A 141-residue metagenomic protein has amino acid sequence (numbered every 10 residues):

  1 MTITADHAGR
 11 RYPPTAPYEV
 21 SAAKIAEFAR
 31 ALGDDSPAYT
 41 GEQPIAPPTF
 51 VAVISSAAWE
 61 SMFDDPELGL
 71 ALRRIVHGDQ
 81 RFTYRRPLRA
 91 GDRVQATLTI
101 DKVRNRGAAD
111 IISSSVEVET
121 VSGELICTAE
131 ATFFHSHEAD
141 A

Functional and structural regions predicted by a protein language model:
M1-D79, D140: Hot-dog-fold acyl-thioester-processing enzymes
M1-I3, Y84-A141: HotDog/MaoC-like acyl-thioester-processing domains
